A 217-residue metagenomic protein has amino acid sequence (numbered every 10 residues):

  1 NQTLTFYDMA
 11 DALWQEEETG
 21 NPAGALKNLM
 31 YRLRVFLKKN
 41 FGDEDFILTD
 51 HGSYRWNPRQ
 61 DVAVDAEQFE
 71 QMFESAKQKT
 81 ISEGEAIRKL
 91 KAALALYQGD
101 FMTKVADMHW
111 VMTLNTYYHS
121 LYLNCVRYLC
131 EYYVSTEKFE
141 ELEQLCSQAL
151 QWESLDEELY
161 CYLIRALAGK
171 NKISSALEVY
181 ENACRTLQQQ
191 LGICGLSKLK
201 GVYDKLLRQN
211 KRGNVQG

Functional and structural regions predicted by a protein language model:
N1-E153, E158, S175, E181 (+4 more regions): Intrinsically disordered, low-complexity protein-interaction/activation regions
